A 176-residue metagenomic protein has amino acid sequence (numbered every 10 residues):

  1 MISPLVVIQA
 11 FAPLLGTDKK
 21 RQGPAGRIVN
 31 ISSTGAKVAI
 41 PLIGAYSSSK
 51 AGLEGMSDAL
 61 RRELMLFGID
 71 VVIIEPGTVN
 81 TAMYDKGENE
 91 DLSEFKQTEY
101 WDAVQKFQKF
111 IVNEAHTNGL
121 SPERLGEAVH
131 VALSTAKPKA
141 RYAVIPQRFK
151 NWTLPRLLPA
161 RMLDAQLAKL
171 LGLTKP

Functional and structural regions predicted by a protein language model:
I8, S49-G52: Active-site helix of classical SDR
I8-Q9, D58: A short, exposed helix-loop element centered on a Lys and neighboring polar residues
S33: Residue(s) in the substrate-gating loop at a strand-loop-helix junction that position the organic substrate next
V38, A59-D70: Active-site-adjacent segment of SDR/Rossmann-fold oxidoreductases
V38-G44: Active-site loop immediately N-terminal to the catalytic Tyr-X3-Lys motif of short-chain dehydrogenase/reductase
L66-H116: C-terminal beta-strand-loop-alpha-helix "lid" module of Rossmann-like NAD(P)-dependent dehydrogenases
V71, F110-R156: Core catalytic loop region at the nicotinamide-binding pocket of NAD(P)H-dependent oxidoreductases
